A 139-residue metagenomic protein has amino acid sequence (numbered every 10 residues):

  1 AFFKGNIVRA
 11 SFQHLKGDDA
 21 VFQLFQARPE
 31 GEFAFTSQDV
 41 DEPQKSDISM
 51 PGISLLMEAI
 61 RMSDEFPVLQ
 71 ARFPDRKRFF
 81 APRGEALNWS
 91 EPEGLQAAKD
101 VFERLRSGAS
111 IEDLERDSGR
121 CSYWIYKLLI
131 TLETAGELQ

Functional and structural regions predicted by a protein language model:
A1-Q139: Acidic, Ser/Thr/Pro-enriched low-complexity segments and adjacent helix/loop capping patches that create flexible
